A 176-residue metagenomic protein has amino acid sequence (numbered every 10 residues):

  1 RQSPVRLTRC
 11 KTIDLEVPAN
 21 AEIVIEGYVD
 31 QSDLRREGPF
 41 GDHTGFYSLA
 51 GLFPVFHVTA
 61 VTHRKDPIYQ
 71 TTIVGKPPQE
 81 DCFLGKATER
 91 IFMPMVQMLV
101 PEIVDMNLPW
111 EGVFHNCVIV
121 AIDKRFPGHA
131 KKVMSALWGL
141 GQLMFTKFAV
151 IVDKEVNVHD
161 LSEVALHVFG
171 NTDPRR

Functional and structural regions predicted by a protein language model:
R1-R176: Charged, compositionally biased interaction regions
